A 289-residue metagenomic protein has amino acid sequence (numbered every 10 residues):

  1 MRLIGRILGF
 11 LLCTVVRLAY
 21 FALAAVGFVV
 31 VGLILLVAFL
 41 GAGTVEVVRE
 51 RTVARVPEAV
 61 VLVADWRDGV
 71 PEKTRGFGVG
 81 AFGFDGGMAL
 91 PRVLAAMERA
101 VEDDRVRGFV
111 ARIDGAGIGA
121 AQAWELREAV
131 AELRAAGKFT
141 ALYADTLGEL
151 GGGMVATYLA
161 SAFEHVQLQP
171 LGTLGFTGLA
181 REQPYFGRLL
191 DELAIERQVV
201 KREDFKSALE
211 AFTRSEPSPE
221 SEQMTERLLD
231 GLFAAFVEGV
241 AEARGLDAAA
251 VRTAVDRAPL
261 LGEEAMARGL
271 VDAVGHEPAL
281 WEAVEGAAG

Functional and structural regions predicted by a protein language model:
R2-R244, T253-P259, W281-G289: Small-residue-centered hinge/linker elements
Q167-L168, V271-E277: Short acidic-hydrophobic, aromatic-tinged amphipathic segments that line or gate anion-handling sites
A248-A250: Active-site phosphate/pyrophosphate-binding segments
G262: Short, acidic, Ser/Thr-enriched surface-loop or helix-capping motifs
